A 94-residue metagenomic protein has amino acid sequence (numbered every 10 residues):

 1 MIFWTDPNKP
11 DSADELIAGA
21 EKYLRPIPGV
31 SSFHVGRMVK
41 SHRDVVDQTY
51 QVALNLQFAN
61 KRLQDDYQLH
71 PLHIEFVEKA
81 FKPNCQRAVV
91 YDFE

Functional and structural regions predicted by a protein language model:
M1-Q51, N55, A59-L69, D92-E94: Short S/T/G/P-rich N-terminal loop/turn motif that feeds into the first structured element of a domain
K61-V89: C-terminal structural segments of small proteins and small subunits
